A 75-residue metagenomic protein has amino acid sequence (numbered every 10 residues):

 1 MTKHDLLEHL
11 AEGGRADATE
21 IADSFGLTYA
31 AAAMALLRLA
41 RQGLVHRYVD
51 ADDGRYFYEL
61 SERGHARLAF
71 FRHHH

Functional and structural regions predicted by a protein language model:
M1-E8: Short alpha-helical elements of helix-turn-helix
E8, T19, L37: Residues within the helices of the helix-turn-helix
L10-G13: Short helix-capping/hinge SLiMs at alpha-helix to coil transitions
R15-S24: Short acidic, hydrophobic short linear motifs in intrinsically disordered regions
D17, D50-H73: Short, cationic-aromatic polyanion-contact patches
D23, H73-H75: Long, compositionally biased intrinsically disordered regions
L27-A40: Short amphipathic alpha-helical interaction segments
A40-D50: A short, conserved structural fragment
